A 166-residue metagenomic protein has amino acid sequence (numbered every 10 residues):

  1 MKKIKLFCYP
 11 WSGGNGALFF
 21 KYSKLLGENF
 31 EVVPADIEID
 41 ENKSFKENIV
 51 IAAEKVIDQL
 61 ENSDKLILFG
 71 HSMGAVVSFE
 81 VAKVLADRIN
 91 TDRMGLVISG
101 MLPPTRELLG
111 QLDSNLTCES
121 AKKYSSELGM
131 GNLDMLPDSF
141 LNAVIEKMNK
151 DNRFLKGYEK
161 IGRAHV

Functional and structural regions predicted by a protein language model:
K2-D64, L102-K123: Active-site catalytic motif of lipid deacylating hydrolases and related acyltransferases
G14, N48-A52, V77, F140 (+1 more regions): Soluble or luminal CAZymes and related metallo-dependent hydrolases
K21, E80-V84: Active-site signature of alpha/beta-hydrolase-fold catalytic machinery across serine- and Asp/Cys-nucleophile hydrolases
L26-N29, A86-T91: Short helix-capping segments at alpha-helix termini
G70-G74, S78: Gly/Ala-rich beta-loop-alpha elbow adjacent to hydrolase catalytic centers
I98-K156: Helix-rich cap/lid subdomain of alpha/beta-hydrolase
I161-V166: Conserved small/polar residues in nucleotide/adenosyl-binding loops
